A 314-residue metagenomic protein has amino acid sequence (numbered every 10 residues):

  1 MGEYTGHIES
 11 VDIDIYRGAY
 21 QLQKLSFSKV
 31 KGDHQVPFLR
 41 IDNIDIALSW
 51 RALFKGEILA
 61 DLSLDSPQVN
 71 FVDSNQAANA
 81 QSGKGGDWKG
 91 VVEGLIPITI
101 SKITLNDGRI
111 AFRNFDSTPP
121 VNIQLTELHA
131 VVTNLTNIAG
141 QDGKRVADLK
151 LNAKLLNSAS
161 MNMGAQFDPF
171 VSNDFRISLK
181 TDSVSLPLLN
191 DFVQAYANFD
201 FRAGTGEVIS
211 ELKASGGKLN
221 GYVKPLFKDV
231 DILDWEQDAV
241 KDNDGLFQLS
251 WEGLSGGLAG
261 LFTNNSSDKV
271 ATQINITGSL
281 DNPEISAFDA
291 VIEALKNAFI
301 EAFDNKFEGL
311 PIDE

Functional and structural regions predicted by a protein language model:
M1-V30: N-terminal amphipathic/hydrophobic interface segments
E3, R17, I100, K144-V146 (+1 more regions): Sequence-level motif detector for i,i+2 pairs with an aromatic at +2
Y4, Q35, N157-A159: Short acidic/polar mixed-charge low-complexity motifs
V11-D14, I41-E57, D73, G86-I98 (+7 more regions): Extended lipid/amphipathic-ligand handling interfaces
A19, K24-V131, N137, F227-G257 (+2 more regions): Secondary-structure transition motifs
K24-S28, A147-L156, G164-A165: Short beta-strand segments that buttress and anchor functional surface loops
F262-K269, D304-E314: Low-complexity, charge- and small-residue-enriched intrinsically disordered regions
